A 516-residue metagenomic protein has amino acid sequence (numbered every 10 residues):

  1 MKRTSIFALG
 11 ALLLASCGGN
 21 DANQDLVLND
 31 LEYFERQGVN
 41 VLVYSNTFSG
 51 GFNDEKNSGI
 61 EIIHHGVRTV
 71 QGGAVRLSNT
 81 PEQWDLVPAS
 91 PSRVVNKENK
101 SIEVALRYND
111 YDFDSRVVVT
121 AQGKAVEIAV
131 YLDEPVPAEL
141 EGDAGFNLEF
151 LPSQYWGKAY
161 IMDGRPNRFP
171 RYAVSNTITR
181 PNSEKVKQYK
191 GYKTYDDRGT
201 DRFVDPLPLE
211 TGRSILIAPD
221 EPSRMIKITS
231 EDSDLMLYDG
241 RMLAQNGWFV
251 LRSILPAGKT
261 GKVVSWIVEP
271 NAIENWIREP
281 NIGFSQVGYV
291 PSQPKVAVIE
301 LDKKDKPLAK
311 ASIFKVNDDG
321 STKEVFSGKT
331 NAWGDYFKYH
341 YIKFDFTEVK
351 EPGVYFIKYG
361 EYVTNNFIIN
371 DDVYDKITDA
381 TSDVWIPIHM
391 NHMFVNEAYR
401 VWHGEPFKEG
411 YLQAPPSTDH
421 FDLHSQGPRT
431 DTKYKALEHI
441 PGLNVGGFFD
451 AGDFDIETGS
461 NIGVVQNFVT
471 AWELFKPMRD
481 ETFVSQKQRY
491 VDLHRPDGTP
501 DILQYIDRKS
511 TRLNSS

Functional and structural regions predicted by a protein language model:
A15-S16: C-terminal motif of bacterial Sec signal peptides marking the signal peptidase cleavage site
A22-Y33, Y131-P222: Polysaccharide-binding surfaces and accessory modules of carbohydrate-active proteins
R76-V136: Extended, loop-rich substrate-binding clefts of extracytoplasmic carbohydrate-active enzymes
T200-N275: Beta-strand-rich recognition/accessory modules
W276-S292, V363-G459, G463: An acidic-aromatic substrate-binding cleft motif
P280-L308, F314-D318, T322-D372: Ligand-binding face of N-terminal immunoglobulin V-set domains in extracellular IgSF glycoproteins
R489-D501: Acidic, glycine-anchored loop motifs typical of Ca2+
T511-S515: Conserved small/polar residues in nucleotide/adenosyl-binding loops
